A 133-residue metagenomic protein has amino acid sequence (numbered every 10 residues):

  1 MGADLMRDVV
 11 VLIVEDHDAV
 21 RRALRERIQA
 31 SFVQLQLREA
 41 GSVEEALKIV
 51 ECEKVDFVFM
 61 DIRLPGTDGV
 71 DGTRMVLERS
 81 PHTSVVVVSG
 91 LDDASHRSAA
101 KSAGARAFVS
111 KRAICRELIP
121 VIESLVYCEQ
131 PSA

Functional and structural regions predicted by a protein language model:
E15: Conserved acidic carboxylate
D18-R38: Two-component/phosphorelay signaling modules centered on CheY-like receiver
E39-F57: Acidic, metal-coordinating helix/loop segments flanking the phosphotransfer/catalytic sites of two-component signaling
S42, D68-D71: Acidic catalytic/metal-coordinating carboxylates
K48, V70-H82: Short amphipathic alpha-helix used as the core "switch/output" element in two-component signaling
P65, D93: The feature encodes the CheY-like receiver
